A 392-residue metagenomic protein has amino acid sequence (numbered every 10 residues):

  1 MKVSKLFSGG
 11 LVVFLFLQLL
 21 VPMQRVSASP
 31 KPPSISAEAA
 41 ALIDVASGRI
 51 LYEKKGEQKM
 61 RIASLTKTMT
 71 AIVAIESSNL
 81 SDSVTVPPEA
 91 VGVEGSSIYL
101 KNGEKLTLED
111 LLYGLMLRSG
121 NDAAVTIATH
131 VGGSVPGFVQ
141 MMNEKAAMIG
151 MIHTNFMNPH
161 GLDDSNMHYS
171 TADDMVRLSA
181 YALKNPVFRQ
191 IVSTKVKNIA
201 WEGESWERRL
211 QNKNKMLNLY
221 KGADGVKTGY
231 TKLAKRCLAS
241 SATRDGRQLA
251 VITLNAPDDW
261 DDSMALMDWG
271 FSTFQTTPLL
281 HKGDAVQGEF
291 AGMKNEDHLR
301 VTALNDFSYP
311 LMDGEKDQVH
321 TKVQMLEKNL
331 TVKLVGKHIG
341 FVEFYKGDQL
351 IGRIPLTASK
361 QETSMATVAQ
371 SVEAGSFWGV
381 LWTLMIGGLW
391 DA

Functional and structural regions predicted by a protein language model:
K2-S27: Sec-dependent N-terminal signal peptides of Gram-positive bacterial secreted proteins and lipoproteins
V3-S4, Q58, I62, L108 (+2 more regions): Structural motif marking the loop-to-transmembrane transition
K5, D82-V84, N155, I191-V192 (+1 more regions): A generic structural-conservation signal
M23-P186: Active-site-adjacent loops and short helices of periplasmic peptidoglycan-processing enzymes
I152, N166-Y169, D173-A392: Domain-terminus/edge residues, biased toward the C-terminal soluble/receptor-binding domains of extracytoplasmic
